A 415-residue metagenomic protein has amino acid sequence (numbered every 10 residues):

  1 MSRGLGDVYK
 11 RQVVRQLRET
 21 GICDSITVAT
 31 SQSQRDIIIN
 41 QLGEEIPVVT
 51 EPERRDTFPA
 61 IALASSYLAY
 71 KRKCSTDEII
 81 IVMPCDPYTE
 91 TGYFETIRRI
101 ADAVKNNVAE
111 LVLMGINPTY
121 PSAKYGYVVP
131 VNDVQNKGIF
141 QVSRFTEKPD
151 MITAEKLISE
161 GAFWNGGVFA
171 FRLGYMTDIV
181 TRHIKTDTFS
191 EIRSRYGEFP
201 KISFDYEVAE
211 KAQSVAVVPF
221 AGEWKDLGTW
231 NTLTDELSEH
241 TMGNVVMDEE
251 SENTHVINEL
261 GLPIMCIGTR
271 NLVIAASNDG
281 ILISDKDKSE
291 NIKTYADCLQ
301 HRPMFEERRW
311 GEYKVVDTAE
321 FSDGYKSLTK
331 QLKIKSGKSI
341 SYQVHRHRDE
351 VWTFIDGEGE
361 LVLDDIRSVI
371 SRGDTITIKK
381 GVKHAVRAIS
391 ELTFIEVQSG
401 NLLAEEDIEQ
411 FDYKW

Functional and structural regions predicted by a protein language model:
S2-Y9: Short, small-residue-biased leader/transition segments that mark boundaries at the very start of proteins
K10, A64, D86, V128 (+3 more regions): Residue-level signal for inorganic ion chemistry
Q16-C23: Short, acidic, metal-binding catalytic loop of nucleotide-sugar glycosyltransferases
D36-I46: Acidic donor-binding segment of Leloir-type glycosyltransferases
I46-V134, T177-R182: Conserved beta-loop-beta/alpha segment of the NTase-like Rossmann-fold superfamily that binds/positions NTPs
P130-E160: A short, charged helix-loop
A154-G174, V180: A conserved mid-domain beta-alpha-beta active-site/ligand-binding segment of alpha/beta enzyme cores
F171-F354, E358-I376, V382-A388, L402-L403 (+1 more regions): Left-handed beta-helix
